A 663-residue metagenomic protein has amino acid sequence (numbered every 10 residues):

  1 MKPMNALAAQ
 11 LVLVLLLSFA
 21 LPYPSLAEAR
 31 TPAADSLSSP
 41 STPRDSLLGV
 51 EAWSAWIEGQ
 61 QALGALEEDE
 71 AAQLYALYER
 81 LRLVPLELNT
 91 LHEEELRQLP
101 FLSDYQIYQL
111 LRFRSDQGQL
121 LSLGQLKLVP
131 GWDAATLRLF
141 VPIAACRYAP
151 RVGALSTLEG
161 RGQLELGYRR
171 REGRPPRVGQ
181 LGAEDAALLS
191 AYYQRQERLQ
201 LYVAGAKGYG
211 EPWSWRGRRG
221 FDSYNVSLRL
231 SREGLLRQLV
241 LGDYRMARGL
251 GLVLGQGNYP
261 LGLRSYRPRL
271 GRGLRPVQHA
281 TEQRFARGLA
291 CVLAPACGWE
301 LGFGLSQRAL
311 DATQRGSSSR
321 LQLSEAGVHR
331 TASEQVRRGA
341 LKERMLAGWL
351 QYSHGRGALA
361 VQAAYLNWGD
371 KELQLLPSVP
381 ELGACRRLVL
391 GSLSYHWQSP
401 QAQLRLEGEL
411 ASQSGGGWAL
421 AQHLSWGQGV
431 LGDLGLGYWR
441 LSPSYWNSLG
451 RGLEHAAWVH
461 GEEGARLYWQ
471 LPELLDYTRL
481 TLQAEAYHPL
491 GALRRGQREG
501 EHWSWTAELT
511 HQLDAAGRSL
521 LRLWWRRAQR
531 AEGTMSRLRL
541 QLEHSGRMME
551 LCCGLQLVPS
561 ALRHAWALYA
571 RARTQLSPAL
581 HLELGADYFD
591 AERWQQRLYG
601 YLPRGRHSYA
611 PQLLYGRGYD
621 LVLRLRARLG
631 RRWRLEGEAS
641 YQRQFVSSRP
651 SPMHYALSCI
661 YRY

Functional and structural regions predicted by a protein language model:
K2-V12: Bacterial N-terminal signal peptides that target proteins for export
Q10-P22: Bacterial N-terminal signal peptides
E28-R229, G234, D243-A247: Compositionally biased linear targeting/interaction segments
Q180-E184, G339-G355, L359-L376, P380-Y663: Exposed, low-structure sequence patches enriched in small/polar residues
A206-S223, P276-E282, V336-G339, A411-Q413 (+1 more regions): Outer-membrane beta-barrel proteins
R218-D311, Q428, D433-S448, E583-R593: Outer membrane beta-barrel
G262-V277, Q283, R320-E343, E454-G461 (+2 more regions): Surface-exposed acidic, glycine/proline-enriched linker/cap segments that occur as 15-30-residue helix-coil
Q283-A332, G339-Q351: Aromatic- and glycine-enriched pocket-lining scaffold segments that form the walls of small-molecule binding clefts
